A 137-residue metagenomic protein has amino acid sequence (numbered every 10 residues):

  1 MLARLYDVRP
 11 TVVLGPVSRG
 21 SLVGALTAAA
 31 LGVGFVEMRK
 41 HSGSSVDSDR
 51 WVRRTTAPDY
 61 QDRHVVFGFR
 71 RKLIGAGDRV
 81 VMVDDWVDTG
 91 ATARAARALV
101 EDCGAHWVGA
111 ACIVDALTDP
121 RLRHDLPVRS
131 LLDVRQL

Functional and structural regions predicted by a protein language model:
M1-P10: Active-site-facing substrate-recognition patch
R9-V17: Short glycine-rich phosphate-binding loop at a beta-alpha junction
T11-V12, R79-V81: Structural motif
L22-L31, A96-R97: Short Gly/Thr/Asp-enriched flexible loops that form oxyanion-binding sites at enzyme active sites
V33-V80: Short, glycine/charge-rich flexible loops or terminal/linker lids adjacent to PRPP-binding catalytic cores
D85, G90: Conserved G/P- and acidic residue-centered "switch" motifs that form tight phosphate/ATP-binding loops in soluble
R94-L137: PRPP-dependent phosphoribosyltransferase catalytic core
